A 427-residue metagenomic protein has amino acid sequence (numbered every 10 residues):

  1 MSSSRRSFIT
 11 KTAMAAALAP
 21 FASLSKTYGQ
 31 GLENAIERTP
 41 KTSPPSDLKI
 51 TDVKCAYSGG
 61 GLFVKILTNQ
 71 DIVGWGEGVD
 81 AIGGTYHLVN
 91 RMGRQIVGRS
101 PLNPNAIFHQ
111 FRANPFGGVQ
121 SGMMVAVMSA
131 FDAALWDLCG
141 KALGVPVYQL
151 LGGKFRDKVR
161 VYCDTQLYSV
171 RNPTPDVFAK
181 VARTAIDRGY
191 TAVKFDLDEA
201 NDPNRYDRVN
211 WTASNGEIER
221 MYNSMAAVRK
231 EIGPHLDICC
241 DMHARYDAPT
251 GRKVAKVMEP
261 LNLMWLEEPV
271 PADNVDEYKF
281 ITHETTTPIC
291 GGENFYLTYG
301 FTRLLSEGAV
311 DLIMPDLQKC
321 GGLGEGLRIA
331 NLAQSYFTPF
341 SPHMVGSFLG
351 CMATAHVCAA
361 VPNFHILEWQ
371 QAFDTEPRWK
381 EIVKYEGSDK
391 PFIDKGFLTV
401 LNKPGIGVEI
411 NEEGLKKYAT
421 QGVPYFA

Functional and structural regions predicted by a protein language model:
M1-S4: N-terminal secretory signal peptides
S7-Q30: N-terminal export signals
A22-G60, V73: C-terminal segment of N-terminal export signals and the immediately downstream linker at the start of the mature
I50, D71, F131, G144 (+7 more regions): Conserved, mostly hydrophobic/aromatic
N69, V73-V145: Metal- or metallocofactor-binding catalytic centers and their adjacent structured scaffolds across diverse enzyme
Y86-H87, R94, R99, A106 (+3 more regions): Shared catalytic-loop signature of beta/alpha-barrel
D132-D164, Y168-V170, T191: Glycine-rich, aromatic-flanked loop segments that form ligand/cofactor-binding clefts across common enzyme folds
K158-V159, Q166-K279, E284: Metal-dependent enolase-superfamily TIM-barrel catalytic cores that perform enediolate-based chemistry
